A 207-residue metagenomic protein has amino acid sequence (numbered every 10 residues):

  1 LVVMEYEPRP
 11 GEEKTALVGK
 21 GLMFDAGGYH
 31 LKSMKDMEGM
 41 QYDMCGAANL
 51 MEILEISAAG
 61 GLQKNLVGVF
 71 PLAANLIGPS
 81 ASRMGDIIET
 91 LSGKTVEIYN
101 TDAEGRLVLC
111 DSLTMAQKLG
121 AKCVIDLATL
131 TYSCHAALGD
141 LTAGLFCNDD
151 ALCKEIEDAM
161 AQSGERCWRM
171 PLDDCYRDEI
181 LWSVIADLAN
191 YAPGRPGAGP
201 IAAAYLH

Functional and structural regions predicted by a protein language model:
L1-H207: A generic structural signal for tightly packed, nonpolar segments enriched in small/aliphatic residues
